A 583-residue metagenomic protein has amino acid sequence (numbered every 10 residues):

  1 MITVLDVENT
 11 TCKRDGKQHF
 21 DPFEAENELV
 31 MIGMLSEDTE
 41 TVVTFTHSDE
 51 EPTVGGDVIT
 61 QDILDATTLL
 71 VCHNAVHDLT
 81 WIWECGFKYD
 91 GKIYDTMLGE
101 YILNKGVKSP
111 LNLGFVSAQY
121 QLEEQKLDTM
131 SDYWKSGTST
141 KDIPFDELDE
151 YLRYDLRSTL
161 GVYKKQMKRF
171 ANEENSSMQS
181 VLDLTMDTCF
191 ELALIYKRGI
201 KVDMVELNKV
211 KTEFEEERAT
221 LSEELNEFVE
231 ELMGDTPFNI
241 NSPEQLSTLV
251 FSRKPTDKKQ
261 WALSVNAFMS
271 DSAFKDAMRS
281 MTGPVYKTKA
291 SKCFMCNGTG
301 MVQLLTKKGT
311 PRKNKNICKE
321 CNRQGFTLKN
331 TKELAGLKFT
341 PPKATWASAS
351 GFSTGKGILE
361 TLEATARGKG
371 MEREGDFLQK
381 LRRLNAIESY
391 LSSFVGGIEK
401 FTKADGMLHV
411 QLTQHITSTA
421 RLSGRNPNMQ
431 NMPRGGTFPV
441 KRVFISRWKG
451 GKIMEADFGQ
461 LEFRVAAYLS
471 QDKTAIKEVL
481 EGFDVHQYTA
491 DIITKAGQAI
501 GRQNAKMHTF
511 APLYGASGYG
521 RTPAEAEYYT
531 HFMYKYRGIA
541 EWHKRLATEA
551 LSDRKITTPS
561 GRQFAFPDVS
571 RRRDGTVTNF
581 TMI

Functional and structural regions predicted by a protein language model:
M1-K17, E24-G33, E37-E40, A118-Q119 (+7 more regions): Conserved "right-hand" nucleotidyltransferase catalytic core of DNA-directed polymerases
L5, C72-H73, I93-M97, S446-E462 (+3 more regions): Conserved catalytic palm subdomain of right-hand nucleotidyl-transferase polymerases, strongest for RNA-directed enzymes
M34-N172, L184, L192, Q487-T494: Active-site-proximal helix-loop-helix substrate-binding element of RNase H-like nuclease domains
L64-L70, T236, G450-I453: Short active-site oxyanion
V76-F87, E100-N104, S247-P255, G459-T474 (+1 more regions): Short active-site loop/helix that positions an aromatic residue
K92-M97, L182-M186, I500-A511: Alpha-helical scaffolds flanking conserved acidic
Q411-A499: Function-dense linear segments that define catalytic or interfacial modules in macromolecule-processing proteins
V485, T489-I500, G561-I583: Generic long, charged, amphipathic alpha-helical segments
